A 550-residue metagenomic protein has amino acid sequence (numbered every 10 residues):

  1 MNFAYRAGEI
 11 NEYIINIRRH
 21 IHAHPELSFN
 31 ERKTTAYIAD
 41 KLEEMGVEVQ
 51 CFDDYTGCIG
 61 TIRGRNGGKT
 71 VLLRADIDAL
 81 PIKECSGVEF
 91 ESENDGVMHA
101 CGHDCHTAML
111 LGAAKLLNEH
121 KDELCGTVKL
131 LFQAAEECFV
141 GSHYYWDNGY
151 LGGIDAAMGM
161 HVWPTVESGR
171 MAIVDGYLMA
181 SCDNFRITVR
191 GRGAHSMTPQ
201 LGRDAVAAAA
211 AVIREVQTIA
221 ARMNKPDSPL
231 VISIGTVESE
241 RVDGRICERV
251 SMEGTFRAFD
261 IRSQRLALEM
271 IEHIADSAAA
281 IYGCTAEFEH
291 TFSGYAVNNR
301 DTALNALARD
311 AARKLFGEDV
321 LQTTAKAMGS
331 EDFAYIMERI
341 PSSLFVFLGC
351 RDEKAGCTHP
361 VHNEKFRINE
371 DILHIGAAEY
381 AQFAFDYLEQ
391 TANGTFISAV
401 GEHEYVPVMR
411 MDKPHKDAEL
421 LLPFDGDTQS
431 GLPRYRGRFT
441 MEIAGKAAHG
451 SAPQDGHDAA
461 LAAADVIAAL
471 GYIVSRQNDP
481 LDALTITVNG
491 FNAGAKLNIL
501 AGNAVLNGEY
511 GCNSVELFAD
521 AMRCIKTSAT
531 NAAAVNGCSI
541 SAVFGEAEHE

Functional and structural regions predicted by a protein language model:
N2-H99, D104, A108-L124, T395 (+3 more regions): Acidic/His- and Gly-rich active-site-bordering loop/insert found across diverse amide/peptide-bond hydrolases
F52-D54, Q133, E289-T291, T324 (+3 more regions): Conserved beta-strand termini and adjacent loop/short-helix elements that scaffold enzyme active sites in alpha/beta
I59, L80-I82, S86-M98, D104-C105 (+6 more regions): Histidine/acidic-residue-rich, glycine-tolerant segments that coordinate divalent metal ions
A79, E136, P164, F292-G294 (+3 more regions): Active-site-proximal loop/turn and secondary-structure-junction residues that shape catalytic pockets, frequently
A207-H403, L461-E550: Metal-dependent amide/peptide-bond hydrolase catalytic core, centered on the "pita-bread" metallohydrolase fold
